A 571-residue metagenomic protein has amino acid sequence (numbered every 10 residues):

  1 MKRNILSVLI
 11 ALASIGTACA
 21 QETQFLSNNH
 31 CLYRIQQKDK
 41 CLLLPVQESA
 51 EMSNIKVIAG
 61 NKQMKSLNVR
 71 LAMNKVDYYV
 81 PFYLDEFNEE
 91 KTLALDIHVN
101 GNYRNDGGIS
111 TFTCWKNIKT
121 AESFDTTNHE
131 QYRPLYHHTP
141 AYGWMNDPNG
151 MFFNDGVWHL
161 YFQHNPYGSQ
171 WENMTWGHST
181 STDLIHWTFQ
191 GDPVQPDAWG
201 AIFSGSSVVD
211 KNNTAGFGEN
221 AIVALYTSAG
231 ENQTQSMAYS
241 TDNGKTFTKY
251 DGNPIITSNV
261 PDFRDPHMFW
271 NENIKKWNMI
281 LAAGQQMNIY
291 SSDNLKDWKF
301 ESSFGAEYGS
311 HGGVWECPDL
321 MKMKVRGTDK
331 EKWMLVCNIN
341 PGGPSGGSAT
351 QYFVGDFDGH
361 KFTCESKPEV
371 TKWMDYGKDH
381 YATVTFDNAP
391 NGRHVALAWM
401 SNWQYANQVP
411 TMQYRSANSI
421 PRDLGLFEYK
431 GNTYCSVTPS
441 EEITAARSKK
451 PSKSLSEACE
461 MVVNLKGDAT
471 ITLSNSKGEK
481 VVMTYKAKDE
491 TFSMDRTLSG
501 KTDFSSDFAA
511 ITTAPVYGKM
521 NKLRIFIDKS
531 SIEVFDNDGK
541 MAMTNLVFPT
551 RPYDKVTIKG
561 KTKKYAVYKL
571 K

Functional and structural regions predicted by a protein language model:
M1-E22: Bacterial Sec-dependent N-terminal signal peptides
E22-M64, L84, K91-R104, F124 (+2 more regions): Beta-rich accessory regions
T23-N28, L32, Q63-F82, T111-N149 (+7 more regions): Surface loop/turn signatures of beta-propeller and other carbohydrate-active proteins
L44, L93-I97, D147-Y167, F189-P193 (+8 more regions): Hydrophobic core segments of beta-strands in well-ordered, beta-rich domains
E48-L84, E89, A94-N100, T175-T182 (+3 more regions): Non-cytosolic beta-sandwich-type ligand-binding/adhesion modules
S53-N54, R104, W171-T175, N232-A238 (+2 more regions): Structural motif
G177-S181, S236-N243, S291-D293, S348-G359 (+1 more regions): Beta-propeller blade signature
M323-G327, W333, S345-G359: Acidic, glycine-rich loop-and-beta core segments that form the ion-binding/anion-interacting portion of active sites
